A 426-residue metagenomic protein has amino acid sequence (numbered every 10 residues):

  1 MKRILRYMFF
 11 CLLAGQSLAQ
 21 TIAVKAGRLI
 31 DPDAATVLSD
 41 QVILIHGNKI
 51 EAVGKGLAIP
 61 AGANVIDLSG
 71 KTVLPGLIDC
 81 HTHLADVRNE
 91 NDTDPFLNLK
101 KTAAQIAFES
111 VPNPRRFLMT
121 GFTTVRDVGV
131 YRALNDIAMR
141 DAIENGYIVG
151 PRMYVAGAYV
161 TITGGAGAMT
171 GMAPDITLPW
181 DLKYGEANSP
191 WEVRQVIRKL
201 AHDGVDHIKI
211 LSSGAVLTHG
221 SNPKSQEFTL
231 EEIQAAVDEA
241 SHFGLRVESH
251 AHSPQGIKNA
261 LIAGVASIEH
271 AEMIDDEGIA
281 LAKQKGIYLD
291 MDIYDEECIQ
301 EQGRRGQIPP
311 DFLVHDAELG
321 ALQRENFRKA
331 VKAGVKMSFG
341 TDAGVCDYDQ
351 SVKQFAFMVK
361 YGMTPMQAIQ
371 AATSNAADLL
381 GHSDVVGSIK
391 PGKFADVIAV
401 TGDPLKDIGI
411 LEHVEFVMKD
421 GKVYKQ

Functional and structural regions predicted by a protein language model:
M1-Q20: Bacterial Sec-dependent N-terminal signal peptides
L29, A34-L74: Histidine-rich, glycine-flanked metal-binding segment
T72-D141, N145-Y147, T163-A166, E231 (+2 more regions): Metal-associated gating/positioning segment near the N- to mid-region
A85-I106, T163-L182, V216-T229, K285-G320: Active-site gating loops and adjacent loop-to-helix segments of metal-dependent hydrolytic enzymes
R88-N91, D136, G165-A166, H219-G220 (+6 more regions): Histidine/acidic-residue-rich catalytic or RNA/ligand-binding cores of hydrolases and nuclease-related proteins
F96-N98, H242-R246, D311, E318-P404: His/Asp/Glu-enriched, well-ordered alpha-helical/loop segment that forms or immediately abuts the divalent-metal
S110-D136, V149-Y159, V205-V216, R246 (+2 more regions): Divalent metal-dependent hydrolysis catalytic cores, especially in the metallo-beta-lactamase
A138, W191-Y288, E318-M337: Histidine/acidic residue-rich metal-binding segments in metalloenzymes
